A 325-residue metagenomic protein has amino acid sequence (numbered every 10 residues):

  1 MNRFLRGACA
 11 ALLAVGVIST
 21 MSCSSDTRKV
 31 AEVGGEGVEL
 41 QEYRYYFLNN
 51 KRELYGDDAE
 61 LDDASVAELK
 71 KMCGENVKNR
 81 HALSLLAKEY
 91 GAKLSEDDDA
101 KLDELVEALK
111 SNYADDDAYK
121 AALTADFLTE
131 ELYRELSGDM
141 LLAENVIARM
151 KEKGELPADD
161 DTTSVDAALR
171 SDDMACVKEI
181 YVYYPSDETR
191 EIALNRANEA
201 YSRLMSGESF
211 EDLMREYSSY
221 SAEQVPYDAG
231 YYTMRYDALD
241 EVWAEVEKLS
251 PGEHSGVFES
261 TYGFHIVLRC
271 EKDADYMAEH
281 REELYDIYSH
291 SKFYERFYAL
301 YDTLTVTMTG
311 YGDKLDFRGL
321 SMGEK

Functional and structural regions predicted by a protein language model:
M1-C9: Bacterial N-terminal signal peptides that target proteins for export
I18-S22: C-terminal motif of bacterial Sec signal peptides marking the signal peptidase cleavage site
S24-E131: N-terminal targeting/tethering segments
R28-G34, A67-C73, L83-L94, E107-A108 (+6 more regions): Second-shell loop/turn segments in exported
V33, L61, A121-I192, R215 (+1 more regions): PPIase-associated folding chaperone regions across multiple families
A59, Y90-D99, S209-E216, S255-F258: Surface-exposed patches in mature extracellular/periplasmic domains of secreted proteins
V77-H81, D116, M140, E144 (+2 more regions): Residues at alpha-helix boundaries and the short loops/turns that link adjacent helices
E199-E241, C270-E271, A278-E279: Peptidyl-prolyl cis-trans isomerase
